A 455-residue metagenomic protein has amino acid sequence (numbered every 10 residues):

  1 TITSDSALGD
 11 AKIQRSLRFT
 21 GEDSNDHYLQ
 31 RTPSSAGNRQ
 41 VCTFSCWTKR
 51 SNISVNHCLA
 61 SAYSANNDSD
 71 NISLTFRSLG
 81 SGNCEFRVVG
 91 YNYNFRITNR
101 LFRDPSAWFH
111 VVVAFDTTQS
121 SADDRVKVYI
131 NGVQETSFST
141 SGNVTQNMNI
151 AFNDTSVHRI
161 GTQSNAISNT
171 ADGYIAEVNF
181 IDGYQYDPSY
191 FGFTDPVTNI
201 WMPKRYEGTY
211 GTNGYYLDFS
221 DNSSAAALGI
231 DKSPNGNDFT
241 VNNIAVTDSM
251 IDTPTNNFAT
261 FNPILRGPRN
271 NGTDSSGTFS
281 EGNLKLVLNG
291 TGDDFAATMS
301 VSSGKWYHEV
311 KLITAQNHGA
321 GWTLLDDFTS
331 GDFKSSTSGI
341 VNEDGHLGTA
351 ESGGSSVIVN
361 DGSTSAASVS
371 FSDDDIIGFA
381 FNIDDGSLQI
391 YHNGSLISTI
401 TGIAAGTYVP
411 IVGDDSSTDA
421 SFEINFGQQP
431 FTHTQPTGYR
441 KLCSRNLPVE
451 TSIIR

Functional and structural regions predicted by a protein language model:
T1-E22, S45-S54, N71-Q146, S365 (+1 more regions): Extracellular glycan-interaction surfaces
T1-Q40, S81-N92, D154-S156, I160 (+1 more regions): Low-complexity, glycine/proline/serine-rich flexible segments
T1-R15, E22-S24, S120-A122, K127 (+6 more regions): Extended recognition patches within non-cytosolic domains
E22-E85, S120-A122, Y184, P188-S189 (+3 more regions): Extracellular glycan-recognition modules
E22-V41, N94-R103, S164-I167, M202-E207 (+2 more regions): Short surface loop/edge beta-strand patches of beta-sandwich-type extracellular domains that form ligand-contact sites
F44-N52, V111-V113, I160, I175-N179 (+6 more regions): Short hydrophobic/aromatic patches on beta-strands that form ligand-binding or substrate-lining surfaces
N149-I175, S417: Extracellular glycan-interaction patches encoded by glycine-rich segments
G319-I376: Glycine-aromatic-enriched beta-strand/loop faces of beta-sandwich-type recognition domains, especially lectin-like
